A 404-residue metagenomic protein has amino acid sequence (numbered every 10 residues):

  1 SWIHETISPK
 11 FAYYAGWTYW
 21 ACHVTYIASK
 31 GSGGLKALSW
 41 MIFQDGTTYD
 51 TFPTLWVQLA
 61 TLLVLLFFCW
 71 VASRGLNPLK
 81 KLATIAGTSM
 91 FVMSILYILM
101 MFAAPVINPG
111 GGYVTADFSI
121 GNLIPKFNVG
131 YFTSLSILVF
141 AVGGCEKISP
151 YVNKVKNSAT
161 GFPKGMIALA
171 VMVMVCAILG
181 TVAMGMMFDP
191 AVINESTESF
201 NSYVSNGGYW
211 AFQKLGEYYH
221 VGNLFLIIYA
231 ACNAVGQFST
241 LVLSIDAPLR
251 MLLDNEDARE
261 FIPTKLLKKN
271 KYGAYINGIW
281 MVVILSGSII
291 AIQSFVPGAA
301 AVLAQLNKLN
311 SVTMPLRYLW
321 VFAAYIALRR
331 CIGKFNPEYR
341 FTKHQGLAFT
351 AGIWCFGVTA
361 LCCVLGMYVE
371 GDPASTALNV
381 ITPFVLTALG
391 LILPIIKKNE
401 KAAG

Functional and structural regions predicted by a protein language model:
S1-L65, W70, Q237-M251, V302 (+1 more regions): Hydrophobic transmembrane alpha-helices that form the core helical bundles of multi-pass secondary transporters
S1-W2, S8, G165-L241, F261-L306 (+1 more regions): TM-loop-TM module centered on a large, flexible mid-protein loop between adjacent transmembrane helices in multi-pass
Y14, L63-S89, S149-K156, F295-V302 (+2 more regions): Membrane-water interface regions at transmembrane-helix termini and the short interhelical loops of multi-pass membrane
T18-G34, K147-Y151, H220-P263, L316-Y325: Membrane-helix boundary/coupling elements in multi-pass transport proteins
I42-L55, L76-A86, C232, S288-A323 (+2 more regions): Transmembrane helix-loop boundary segments of multi-pass membrane transporters
T48-L55, T84-L224: Helix-loop-helix junctions that connect adjacent transmembrane segments in multi-pass membrane transporters
V57-Y113, G143, M166-V171, N307-W320 (+2 more regions): Membrane-interface loop-to-helix entry segments
K268-Y272, P315-E370, G404: C-terminal membrane-solvent junction of multi-pass transporters and transport-like membrane proteins
